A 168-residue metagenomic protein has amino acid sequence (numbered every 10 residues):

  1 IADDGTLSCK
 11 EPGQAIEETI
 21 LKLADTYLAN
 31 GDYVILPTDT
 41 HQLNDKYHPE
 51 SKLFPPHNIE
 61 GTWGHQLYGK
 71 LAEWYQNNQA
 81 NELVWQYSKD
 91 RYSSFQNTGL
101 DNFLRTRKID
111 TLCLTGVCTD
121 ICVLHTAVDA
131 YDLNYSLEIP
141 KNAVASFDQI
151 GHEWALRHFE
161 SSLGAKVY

Functional and structural regions predicted by a protein language model:
I1-L83: Active-site acidic carboxylates
S51-P55, Y131-D132, W154-H158: Short, hinge-like loop/turn segments at secondary-structure boundaries
T62-G116: Internal catalytic-core helix/loop-beta-alpha segment that presents or stabilizes conserved functional determinants
Y87, G164-Y168: Short acidic-hydrophobic, aromatic-tinged amphipathic segments that line or gate anion-handling sites
C113-V117, N134-Q149: A short glycine-rich beta-strand->turn/loop micro-motif centered on a GG-aromatic cluster
V123-L133: Short Gly/Thr/Asp-enriched flexible loops that form oxyanion-binding sites at enzyme active sites
S146-S161: Active-site-proximal loop->helix
